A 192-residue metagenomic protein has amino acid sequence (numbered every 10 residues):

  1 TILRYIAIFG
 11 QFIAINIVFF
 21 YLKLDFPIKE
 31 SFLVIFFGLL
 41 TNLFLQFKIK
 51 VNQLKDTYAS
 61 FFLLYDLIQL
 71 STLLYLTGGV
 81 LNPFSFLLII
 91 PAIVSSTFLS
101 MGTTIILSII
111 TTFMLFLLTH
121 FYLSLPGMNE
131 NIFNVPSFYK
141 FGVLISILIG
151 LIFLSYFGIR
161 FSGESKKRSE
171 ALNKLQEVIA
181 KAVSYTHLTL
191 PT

Functional and structural regions predicted by a protein language model:
T1-L3: N-terminal membrane topogenic signal
Y5-F12, F86-L99: Hydrophobic alpha-helical transmembrane segments
F9, I13-I35, V51-F61, F98-G163: Alpha-helical transmembrane segments and their interfaces in multipass membrane proteins
F12, N16, L43, S71-T72 (+2 more regions): Alpha-helical transmembrane segments of multipass membrane proteins
L43-V51: C-terminal ends of transmembrane helices
N52-I90, T104-S108: Subset of alpha-helical transmembrane segments and adjacent helix-loop junctions that display helix-helix
F161-E164, R168-Y185: Amphipathic coiled-coil signal-transmission "stalk" helices
T186-T192: Conserved small/polar residues in nucleotide/adenosyl-binding loops
